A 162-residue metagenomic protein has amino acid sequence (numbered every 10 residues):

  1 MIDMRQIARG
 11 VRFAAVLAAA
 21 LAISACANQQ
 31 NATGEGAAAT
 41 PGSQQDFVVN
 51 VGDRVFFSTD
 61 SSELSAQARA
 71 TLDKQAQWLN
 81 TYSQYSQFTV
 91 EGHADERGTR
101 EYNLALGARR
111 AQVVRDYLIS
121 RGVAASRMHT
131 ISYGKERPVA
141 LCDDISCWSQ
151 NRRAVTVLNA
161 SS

Functional and structural regions predicted by a protein language model:
I2-A15: Bacterial N-terminal signal peptides that target proteins for export
I2-M4, A20, S161: N-terminal targeting leaders
L21-A25: C-terminal motif of bacterial Sec signal peptides marking the signal peptidase cleavage site
A27-Q87, A160-S162: Periplasmic peptidoglycan-binding/tethering modules of Gram-negative envelope proteins
Q67-K74, E101, R109, V113 (+1 more regions): Extracytoplasmic/secreted proteins, especially bacterial periplasmic and envelope-associated proteins
Q84-H93, A108-V139, R152-S162: A non-catalytic structural micro-motif
A140-D144: Short beta-alpha junctions and helix-cap segments that line functional grooves
S146-Q150: A generic structural micro-feature
